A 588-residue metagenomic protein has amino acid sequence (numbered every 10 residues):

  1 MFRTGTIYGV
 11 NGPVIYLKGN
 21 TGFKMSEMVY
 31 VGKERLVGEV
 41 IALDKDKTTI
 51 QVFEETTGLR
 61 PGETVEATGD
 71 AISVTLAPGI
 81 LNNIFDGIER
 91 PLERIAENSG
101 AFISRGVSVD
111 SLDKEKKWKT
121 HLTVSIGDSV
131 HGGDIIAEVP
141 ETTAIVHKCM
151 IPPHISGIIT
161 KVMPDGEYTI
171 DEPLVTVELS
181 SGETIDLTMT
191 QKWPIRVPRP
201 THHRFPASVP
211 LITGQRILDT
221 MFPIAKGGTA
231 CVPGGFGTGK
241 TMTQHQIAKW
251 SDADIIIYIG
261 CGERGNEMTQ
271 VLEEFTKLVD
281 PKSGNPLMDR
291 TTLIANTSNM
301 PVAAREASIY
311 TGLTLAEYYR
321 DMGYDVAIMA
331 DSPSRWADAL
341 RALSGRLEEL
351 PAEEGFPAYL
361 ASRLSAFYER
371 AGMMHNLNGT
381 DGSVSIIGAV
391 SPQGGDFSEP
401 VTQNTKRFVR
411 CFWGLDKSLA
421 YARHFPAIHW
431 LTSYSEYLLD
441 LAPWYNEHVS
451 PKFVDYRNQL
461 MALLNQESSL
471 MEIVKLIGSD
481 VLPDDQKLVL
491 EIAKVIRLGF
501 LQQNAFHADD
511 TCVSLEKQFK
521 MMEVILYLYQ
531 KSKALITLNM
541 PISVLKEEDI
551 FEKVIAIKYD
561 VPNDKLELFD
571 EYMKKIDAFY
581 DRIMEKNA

Functional and structural regions predicted by a protein language model:
M1-A96, G100-S104: N-terminal accessory targeting/assembly segments
Y8-I15, L43-Q51, V109-H121, P152-I159 (+1 more regions): Short, structured beta-strand/loop micro-motifs enriched in basic residues and often containing a Trp
N20, E34, D70-A71, E89 (+5 more regions): Short, surface-exposed secondary-structure boundary micro-motifs
A42-T48, P78-E89, I145-D165, I185-R199: Short, compositionally biased
V52, T57, K119-S129, I159-E167: Short histidine-centered loop motifs in beta-beta connectors
E97-P152, T169-G228, T243-Q246, P281-M300 (+1 more regions): P-loop NTPase nucleotide-binding/switch module
T220-M221, G227-K553: P-loop NTPase catalytic core
N539-A588: C-terminal amphipathic alpha-helical interaction region
